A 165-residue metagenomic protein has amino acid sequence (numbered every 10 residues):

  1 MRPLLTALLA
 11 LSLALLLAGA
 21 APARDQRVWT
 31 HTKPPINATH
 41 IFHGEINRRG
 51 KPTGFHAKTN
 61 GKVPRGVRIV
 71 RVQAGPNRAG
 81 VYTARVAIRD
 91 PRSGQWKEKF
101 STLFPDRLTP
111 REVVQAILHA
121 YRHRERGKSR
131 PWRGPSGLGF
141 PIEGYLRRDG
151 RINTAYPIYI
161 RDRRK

Functional and structural regions predicted by a protein language model:
M1-L5: Positively charged n-region of N-terminal signal peptides that target proteins for export
A7-L16: Bacterial N-terminal signal peptides
L8, R48, Y159-D162: A broad, structure-centric signal for solvent-exposed, well-ordered loop/edge residues that line or flank functional
G19-G134: N-terminal "domain-start" segment
P131-K165: C-terminal or internal capping secondary-structure element at the end of a domain, subdomain, or sheet
